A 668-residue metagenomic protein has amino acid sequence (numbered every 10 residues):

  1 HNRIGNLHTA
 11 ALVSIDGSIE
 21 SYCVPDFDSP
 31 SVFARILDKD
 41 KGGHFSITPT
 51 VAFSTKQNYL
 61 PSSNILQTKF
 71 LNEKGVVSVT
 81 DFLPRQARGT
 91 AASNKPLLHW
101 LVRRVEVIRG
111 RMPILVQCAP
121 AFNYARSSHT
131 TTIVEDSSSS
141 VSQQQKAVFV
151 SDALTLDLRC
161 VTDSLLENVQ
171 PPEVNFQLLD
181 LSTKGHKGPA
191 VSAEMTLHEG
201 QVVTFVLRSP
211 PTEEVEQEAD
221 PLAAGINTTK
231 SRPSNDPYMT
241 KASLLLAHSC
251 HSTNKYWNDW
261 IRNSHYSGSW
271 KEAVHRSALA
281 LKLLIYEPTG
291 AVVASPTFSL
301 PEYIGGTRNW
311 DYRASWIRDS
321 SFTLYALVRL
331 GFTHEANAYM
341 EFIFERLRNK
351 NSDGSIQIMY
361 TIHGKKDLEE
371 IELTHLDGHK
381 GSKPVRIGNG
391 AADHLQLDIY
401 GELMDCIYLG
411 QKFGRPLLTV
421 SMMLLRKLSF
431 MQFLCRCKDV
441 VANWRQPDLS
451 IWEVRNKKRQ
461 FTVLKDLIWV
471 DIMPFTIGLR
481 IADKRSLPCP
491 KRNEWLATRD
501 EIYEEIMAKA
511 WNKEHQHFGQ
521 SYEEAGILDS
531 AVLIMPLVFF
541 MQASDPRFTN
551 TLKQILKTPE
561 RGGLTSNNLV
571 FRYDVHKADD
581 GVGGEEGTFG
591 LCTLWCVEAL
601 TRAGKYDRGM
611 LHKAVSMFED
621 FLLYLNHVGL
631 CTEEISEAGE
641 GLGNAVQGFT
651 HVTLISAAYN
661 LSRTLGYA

Functional and structural regions predicted by a protein language model:
H1-A668: Acidic, mature catalytic/reactive cores of soluble proteins
